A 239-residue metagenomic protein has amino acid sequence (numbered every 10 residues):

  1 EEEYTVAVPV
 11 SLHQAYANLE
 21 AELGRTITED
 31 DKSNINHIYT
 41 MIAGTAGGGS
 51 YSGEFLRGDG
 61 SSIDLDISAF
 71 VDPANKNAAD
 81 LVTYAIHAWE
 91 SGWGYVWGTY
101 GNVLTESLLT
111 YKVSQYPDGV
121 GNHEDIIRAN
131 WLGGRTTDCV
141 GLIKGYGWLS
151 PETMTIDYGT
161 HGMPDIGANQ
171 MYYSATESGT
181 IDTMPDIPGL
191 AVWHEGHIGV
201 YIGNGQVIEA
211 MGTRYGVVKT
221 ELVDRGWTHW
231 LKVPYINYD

Functional and structural regions predicted by a protein language model:
E1-E3: Amphipathic alpha-helical assembly segments used for oligomerization, scaffolding, or translocation
T5, L23-K32: Charged, low-complexity interaction regions
T5-A15: Short amphipathic alpha-helical heptad-repeat segments
D31, I38-Y39: A eukaryotic intrinsically disordered, low-complexity regulatory tract that is acidic and Ser/Pro-rich, enriched
Y39-E152, E195-H197, I208-A210: N-terminal capping segments
S68-V82, S91, L132-T137, K144 (+2 more regions): ...with weaker cross-activation on analogous glycine-rich loops/strands in unrelated enzymes
R225-D239: Low-complexity, Gly/Ser/Thr/Pro-rich intrinsically disordered linker/tail segments
